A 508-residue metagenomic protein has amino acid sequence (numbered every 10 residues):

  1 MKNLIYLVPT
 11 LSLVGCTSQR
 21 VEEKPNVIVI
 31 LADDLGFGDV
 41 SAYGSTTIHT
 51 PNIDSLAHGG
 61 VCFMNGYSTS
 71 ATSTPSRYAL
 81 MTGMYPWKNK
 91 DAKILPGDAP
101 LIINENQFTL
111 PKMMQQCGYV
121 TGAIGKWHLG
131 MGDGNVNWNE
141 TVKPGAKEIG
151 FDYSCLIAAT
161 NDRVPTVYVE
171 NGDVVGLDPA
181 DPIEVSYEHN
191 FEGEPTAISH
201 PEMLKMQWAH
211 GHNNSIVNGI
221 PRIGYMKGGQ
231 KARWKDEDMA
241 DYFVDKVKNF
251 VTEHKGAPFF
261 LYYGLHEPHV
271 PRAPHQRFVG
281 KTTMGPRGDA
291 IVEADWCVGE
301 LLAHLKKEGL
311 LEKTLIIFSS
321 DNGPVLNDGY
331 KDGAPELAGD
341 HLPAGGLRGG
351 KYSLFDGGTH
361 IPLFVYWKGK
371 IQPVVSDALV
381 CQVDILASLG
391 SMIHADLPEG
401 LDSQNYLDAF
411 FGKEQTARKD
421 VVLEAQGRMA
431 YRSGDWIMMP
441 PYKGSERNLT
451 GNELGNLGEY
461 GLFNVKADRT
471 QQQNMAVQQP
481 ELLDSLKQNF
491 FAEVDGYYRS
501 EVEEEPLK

Functional and structural regions predicted by a protein language model:
K2-L4, C16-G461, A467-K508: Formylglycine-dependent sulfatase
Y6-S12: Bacterial N-terminal signal peptides
